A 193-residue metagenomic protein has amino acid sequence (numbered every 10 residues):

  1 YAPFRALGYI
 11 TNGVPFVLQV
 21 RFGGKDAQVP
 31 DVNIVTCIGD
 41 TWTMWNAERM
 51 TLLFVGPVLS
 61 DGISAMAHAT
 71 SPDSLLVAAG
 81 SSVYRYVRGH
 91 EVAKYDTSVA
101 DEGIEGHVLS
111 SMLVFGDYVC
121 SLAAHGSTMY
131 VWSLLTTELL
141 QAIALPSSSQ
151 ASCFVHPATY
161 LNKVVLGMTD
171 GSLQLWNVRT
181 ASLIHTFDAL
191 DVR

Functional and structural regions predicted by a protein language model:
Y1-F54, S81-Y84, Y118, A123 (+1 more regions): Intrinsically disordered, low-complexity acidic/Ser/Thr/Pro-rich linker and tail segments in large eukaryotic scaffolds
A2-I10, T51-G56, E91-E102, E138-A144 (+1 more regions): A short beta-strand motif characteristic of beta-propeller blades
T11-A27, D61-H68, E102-L113, S148-P157 (+1 more regions): Canonical WD40 repeat/beta-propeller blade segments in eukaryotic WD-repeat proteins
V29-V35, L52, P72-L76, G116-S121 (+4 more regions): Structural hallmark of WD40 beta-propellers
G39-T41, P72, G80-S82, G89 (+3 more regions): Surface-exposed loop/turn positions within WD40 beta-propeller blades
T43, Y84-R85, A93, Y130 (+3 more regions): WD40 beta-propeller blade core
A47-R49, V87-H90, L134-T137, V178-A181: Short loop/turn segments that connect beta-strands within beta-propeller blades
D61, A144-A158, N162, T169-R193: Internal alpha-helical scaffold/solenoid segments in large eukaryotic proteins
